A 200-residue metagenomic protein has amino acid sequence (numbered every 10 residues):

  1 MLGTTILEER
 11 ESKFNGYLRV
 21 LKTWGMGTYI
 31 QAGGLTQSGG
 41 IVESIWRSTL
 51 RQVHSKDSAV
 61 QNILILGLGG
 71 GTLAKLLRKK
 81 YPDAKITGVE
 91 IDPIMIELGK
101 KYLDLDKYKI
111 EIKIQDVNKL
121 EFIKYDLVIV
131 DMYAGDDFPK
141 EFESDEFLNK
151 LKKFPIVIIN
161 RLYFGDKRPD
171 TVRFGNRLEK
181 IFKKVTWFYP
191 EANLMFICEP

Functional and structural regions predicted by a protein language model:
M1-T28: N-terminal auxiliary segments of SAM/dcSAM-dependent transferases
S12-R19, Y108, I181-K184: Short small/polar-residue motifs
L18-S44, S48-R51: S-adenosyl-L-methionine
E43-K152, I156, G165-D170, F174-G175 (+2 more regions): The AdoMet/dcAdoMet-binding core of the Class I SAM-like
K183-P200: Core SAM-dependent methyltransferase catalytic element
